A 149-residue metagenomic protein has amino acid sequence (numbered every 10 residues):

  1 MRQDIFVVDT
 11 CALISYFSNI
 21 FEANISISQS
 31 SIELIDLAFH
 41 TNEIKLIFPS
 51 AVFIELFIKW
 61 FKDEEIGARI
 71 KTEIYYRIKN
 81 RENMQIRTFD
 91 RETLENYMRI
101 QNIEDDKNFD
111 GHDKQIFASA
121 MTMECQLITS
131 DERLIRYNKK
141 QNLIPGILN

Functional and structural regions predicted by a protein language model:
M1-F48, W60-E73: Short, well-structured N-terminal submotif of metal-dependent ribonuclease cores
M1-I5, A23, A38, Q115-N149: Acidic, PIN/NYN-like endoribonuclease modules and their adjacent C-terminal/linker elements
V8-D9, F48-P49, D106-G111, D131-E132 (+1 more regions): Histidine- and aromatic-rich ligand-binding microenvironments
L13, F53, L134-I135: A generic structural signal for short hydrophobic patches within well-formed alpha-helices
N19-I20, K59-W60, I100, K140-Q141: Residue-level signal for well-ordered alpha-helical positions
K45, N83-Q85, N142-G146: Conserved beta-strand segments of alpha/beta enzyme cores
N83-R133: Active-site neighborhoods of divalent-metal-dependent phosphate/nucleic-acid chemistry enzymes
